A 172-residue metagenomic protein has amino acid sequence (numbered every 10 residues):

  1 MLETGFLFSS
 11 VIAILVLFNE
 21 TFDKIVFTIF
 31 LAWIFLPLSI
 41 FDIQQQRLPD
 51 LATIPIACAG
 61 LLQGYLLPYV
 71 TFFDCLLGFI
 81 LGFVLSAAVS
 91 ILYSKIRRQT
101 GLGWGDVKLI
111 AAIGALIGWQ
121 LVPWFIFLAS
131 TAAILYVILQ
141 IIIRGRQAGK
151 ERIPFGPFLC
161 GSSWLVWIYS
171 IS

Functional and structural regions predicted by a protein language model:
M1-S172: A membrane-topology feature that recognizes alpha-helical transmembrane segments and their immediate juxtamembrane
